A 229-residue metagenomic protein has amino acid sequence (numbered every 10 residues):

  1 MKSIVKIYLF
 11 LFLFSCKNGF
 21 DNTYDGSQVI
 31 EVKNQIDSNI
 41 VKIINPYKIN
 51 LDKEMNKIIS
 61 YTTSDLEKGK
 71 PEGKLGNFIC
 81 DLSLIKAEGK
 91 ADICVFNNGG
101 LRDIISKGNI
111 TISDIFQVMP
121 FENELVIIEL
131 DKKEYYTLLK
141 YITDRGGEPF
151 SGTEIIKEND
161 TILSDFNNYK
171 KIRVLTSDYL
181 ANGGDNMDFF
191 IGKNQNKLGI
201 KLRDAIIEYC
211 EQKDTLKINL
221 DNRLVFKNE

Functional and structural regions predicted by a protein language model:
K2-F10: Sec-dependent signal peptide recognition, specifically the positively charged N-region followed immediately by
F14-S15: C-terminal motif of bacterial Sec signal peptides marking the signal peptidase cleavage site
G19-I30, N77-C80, L84-I93, N97-E229: Feature captures C-terminal
Y24-N45: Post-signal peptide N-terminal segment of mature Sec-exported envelope proteins
S38-Y61: Post-signal-peptide N-terminal segment of Sec-exported extracytoplasmic proteins
E54-E67, D185-F190: Acidic/histidine-rich, surface-exposed loop or edge segments in extracytoplasmic proteins
K68, G73-K74: A conserved active-site cap/scaffold subdomain adjacent to cofactor or substrate pockets
